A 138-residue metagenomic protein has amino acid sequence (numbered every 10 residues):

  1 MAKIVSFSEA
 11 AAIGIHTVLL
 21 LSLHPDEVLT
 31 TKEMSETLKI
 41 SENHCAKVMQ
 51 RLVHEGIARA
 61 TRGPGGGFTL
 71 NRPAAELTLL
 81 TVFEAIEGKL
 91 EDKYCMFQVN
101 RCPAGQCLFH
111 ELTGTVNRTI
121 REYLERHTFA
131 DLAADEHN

Functional and structural regions predicted by a protein language model:
M1-S6: Short, Lys/Arg-enriched N-terminal segment that forms or immediately precedes the first helix of a structured domain
E9-I40: N-terminal helix-turn-helix DNA-binding core of bacterial DNA-binding proteins
L21, V48-V53: Basic amphipathic alpha-helical segments that dock to polyanions
E36, V53-H54: Alpha-helical residues within the helix-turn-helix
N43: Key DNA-contact positions within bacterial/archaeal DNA-binding proteins
G56-N71: Beta-hairpin "wing" of winged helix-turn-helix
N71-N138: Non-DNA-binding regulatory cores of transcription-related proteins, predominantly C-terminal effector-binding
